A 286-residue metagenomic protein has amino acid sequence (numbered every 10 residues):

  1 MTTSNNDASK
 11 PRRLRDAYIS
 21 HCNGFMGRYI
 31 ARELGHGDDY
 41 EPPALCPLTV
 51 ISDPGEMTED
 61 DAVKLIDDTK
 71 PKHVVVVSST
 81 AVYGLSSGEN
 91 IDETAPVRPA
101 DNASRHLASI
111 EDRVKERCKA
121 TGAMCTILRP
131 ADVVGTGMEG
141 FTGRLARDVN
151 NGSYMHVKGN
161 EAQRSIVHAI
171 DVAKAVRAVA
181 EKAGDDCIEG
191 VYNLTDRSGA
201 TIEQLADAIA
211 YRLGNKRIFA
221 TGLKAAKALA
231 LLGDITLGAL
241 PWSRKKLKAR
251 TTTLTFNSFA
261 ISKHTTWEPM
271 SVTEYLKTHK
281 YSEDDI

Functional and structural regions predicted by a protein language model:
T2-D7, R15-D16, S258-I286: Amphipathic terminal alpha-helices
P11-G35: N-terminal Rossmann NAD(P)H-binding glycine-rich loop of SDR-like oxidoreductase domains
A31, K182-W242, M270-I286: Mid/C-terminal beta-alpha module of Rossmann-like enzyme folds, strongest in SDR-family dehydrogenases/epimerases
V63-H106, C118: Conserved Rossmann-fold NAD(P)-dependent oxidoreductase catalytic core, especially the SDR/UDP-sugar
A100-L128: Active-site Tyr-X1-5-Lys
T126-R144: Flexible, glycine-rich beta-alpha linker
M138-R144, K158-E181, E189-N193: Substrate-positioning beta->alpha
A169, L229-P269: Conserved C-terminal active-site "lid" loop/helix of NAD(P)H-dependent oxidoreductases that clamps the redox cofactor
